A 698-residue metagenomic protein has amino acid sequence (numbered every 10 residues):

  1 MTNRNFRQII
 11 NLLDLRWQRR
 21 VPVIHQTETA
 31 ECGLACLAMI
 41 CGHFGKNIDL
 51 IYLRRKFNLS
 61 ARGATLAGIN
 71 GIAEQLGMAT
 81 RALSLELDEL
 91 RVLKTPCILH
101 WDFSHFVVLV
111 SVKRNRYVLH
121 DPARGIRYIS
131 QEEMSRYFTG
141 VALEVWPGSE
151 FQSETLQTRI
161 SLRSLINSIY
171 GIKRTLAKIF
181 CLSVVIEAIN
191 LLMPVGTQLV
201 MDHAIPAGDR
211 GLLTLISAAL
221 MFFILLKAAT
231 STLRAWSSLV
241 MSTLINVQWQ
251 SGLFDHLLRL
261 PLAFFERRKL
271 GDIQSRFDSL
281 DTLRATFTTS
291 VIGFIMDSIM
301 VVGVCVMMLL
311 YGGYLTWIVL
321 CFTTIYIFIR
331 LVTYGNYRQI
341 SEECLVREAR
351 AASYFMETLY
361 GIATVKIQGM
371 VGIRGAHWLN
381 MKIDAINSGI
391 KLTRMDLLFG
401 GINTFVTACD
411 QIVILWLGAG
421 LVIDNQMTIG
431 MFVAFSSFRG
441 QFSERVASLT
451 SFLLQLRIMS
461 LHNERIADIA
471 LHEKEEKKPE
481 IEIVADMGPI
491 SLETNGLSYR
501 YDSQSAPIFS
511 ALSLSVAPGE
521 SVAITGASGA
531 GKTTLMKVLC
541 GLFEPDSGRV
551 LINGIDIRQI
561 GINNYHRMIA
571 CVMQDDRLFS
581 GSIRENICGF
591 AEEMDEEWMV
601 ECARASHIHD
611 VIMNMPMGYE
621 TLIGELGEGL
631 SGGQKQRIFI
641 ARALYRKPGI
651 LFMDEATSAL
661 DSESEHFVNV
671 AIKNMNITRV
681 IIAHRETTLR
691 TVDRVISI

Functional and structural regions predicted by a protein language model:
M1-M193, P206, R210-L215, R234 (+7 more regions): Membrane-integrated ABC transporters
A177-T230, S237, L309-Y314, I412 (+1 more regions): Transmembrane helix-loop-helix hairpins at lipid-water interfaces of multipass membrane proteins, especially the type-1
T197-Q198, S238, L258-G303, Y360 (+1 more regions): Juxtamembrane loop-to-helix connectors within ABC transporter transmembrane domains
A218-K227, S231, G293-E343, I414-M427 (+1 more regions): Transmembrane helices of ABC transporter permease
R347, A363-M370, R394, F438-I469: Cytosolic ends of transmembrane helices, especially the final helix of ABC transmembrane type-1 domains
A470-V522, D556, E601, V670 (+1 more regions): Primarily ABC-family ATPase nucleotide-binding module
C540: Helix-to-loop junction immediately C-terminal to a conserved catalytic motif
R567-C571, D575, I583-N586, C602-S606 (+1 more regions): ABC-family ATPase nucleotide-binding domain "signature/switch" substructure
